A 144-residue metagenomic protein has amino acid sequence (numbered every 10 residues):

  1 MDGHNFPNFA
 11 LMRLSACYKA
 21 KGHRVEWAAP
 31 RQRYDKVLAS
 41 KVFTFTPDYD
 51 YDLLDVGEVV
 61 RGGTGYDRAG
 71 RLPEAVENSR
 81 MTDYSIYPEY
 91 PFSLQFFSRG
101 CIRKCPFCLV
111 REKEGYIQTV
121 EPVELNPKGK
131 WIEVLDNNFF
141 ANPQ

Functional and structural regions predicted by a protein language model:
M1-E58, Y66-D67, A141: A short, structured N-terminal alpha-helical element that caps or precedes a catalytic domain
N8, F45, D83, E121-P122: Alpha-helix initiation/capping motif
A16-Y18, P88, F92, K130: Residue-level signal for the start and early helices of compact helical domains
Y34-K36, T46, S93-S98, I102 (+1 more regions): Conserved Radical SAM active-site core
K41, G63, D136: A cross-domain feature marking catalytic cores of carbohydrate-active enzymes and several ubiquitous metabolic/repair
L54-E114: Catalytic core of nucleotide-activated saccharide and alditol-phosphate transferases
